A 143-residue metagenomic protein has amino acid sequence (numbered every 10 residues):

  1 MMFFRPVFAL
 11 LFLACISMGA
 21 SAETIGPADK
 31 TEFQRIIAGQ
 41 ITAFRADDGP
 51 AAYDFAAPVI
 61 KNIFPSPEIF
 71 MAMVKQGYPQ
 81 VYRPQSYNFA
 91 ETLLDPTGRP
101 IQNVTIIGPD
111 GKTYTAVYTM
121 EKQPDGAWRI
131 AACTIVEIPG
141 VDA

Functional and structural regions predicted by a protein language model:
M1-P6: Positively charged n-region of N-terminal signal peptides that target proteins for export
V7-S17: Bacterial N-terminal signal peptides
M18-A22: Sec/Tat signal peptide C-region and signal peptidase I cleavage site
T24, Q34-R35, G39, G49-R99: Short solvent-exposed beta->alpha transition segments
A28-E32: Short helix-capping and inter-helix turn/linker motifs at the boundaries of alpha-helical repeat units
E91-A143: Exposed beta-sheet edge and beta->alpha loop/turn motif
